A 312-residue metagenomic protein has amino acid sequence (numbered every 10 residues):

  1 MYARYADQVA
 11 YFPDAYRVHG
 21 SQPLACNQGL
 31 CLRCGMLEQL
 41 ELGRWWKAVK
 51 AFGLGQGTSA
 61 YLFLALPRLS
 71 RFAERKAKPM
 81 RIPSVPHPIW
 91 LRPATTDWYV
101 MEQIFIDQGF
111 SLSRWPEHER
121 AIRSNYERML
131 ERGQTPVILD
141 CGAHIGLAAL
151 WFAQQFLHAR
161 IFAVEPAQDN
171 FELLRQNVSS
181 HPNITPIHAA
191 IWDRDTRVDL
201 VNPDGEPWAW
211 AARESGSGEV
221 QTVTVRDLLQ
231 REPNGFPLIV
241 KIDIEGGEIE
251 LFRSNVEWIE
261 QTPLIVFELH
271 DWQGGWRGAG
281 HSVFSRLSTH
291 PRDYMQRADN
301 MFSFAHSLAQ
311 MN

Functional and structural regions predicted by a protein language model:
M1-N312: Phosphate/nucleotide-binding beta-alpha loop and adjacent structural elements of enzyme active sites
